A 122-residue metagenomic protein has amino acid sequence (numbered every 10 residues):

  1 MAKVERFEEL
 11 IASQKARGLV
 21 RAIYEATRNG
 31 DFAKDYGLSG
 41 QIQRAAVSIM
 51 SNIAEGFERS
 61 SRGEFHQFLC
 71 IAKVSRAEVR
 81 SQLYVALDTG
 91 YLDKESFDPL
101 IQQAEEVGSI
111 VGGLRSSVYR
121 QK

Functional and structural regions predicted by a protein language model:
M1-K122: Short, C-terminally biased terminal segments at protein or domain edges
